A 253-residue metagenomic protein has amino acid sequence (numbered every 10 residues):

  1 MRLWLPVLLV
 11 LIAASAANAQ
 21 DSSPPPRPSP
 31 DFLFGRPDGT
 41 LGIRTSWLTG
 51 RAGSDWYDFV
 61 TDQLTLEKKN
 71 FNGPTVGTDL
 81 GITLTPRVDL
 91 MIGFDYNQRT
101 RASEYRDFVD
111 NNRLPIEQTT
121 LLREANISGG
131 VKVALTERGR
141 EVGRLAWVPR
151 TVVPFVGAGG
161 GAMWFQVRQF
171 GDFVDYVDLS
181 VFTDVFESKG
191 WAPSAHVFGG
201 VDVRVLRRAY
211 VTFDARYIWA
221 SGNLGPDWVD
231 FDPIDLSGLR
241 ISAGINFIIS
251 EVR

Functional and structural regions predicted by a protein language model:
M1-W4: Positively charged n-region of N-terminal signal peptides that target proteins for export
P6-A14: Bacterial N-terminal signal peptides
A19-I82, V167, S242-R253: Short glycine/proline- and aromatic-enriched beta-strand/turn motifs that initiate or cap beta-hairpins
L33-L41, P74, P86-V88, R123-A125 (+4 more regions): Outer-envelope beta-barrel architecture signal
T45-W47, G81-V174, I241-E251: Gram-negative (and chloroplast) outer-membrane scaffold detector with strong preference for beta-barrel transmembrane
G50-F71, Y96-I127, M163-A192, A220-G238: Extracellular/periplasm-exposed beta-strand and loop segments of Gram-negative cell-envelope proteins, dominated by
D214-Y217: Internal, hydrophobic beta-strand segments that form the core of beta-sheet-rich folds
